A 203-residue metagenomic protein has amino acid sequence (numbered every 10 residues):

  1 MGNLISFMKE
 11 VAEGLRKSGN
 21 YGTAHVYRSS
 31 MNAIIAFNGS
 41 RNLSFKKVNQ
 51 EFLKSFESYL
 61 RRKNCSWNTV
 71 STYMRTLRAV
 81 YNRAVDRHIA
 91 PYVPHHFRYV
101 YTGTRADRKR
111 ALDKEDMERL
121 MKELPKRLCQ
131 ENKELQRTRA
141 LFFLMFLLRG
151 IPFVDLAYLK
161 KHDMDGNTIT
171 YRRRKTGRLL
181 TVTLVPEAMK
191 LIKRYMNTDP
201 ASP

Functional and structural regions predicted by a protein language model:
M1-K63: Basic/aromatic-enriched alpha-helical hairpins
A24, A111, P125-F143: Conserved catalytic core of the tyrosine transesterase superfamily
Y27, Y73, M117, L135-R139: Short, leucine-enriched amphipathic alpha-helices that occur as contiguous helical runs
A33-A36, K46-K47, R62-H96, R149-I151: N-terminal DNA-binding recognition helix of tyrosine site-specific recombinases/integrases
K54-S55, A90-P125: Flexible interdomain linker/hinge and immediately adjacent N-terminus of the catalytic tyrosine-recombinase domain
R62, D86, K122-Q130, H162 (+1 more regions): Conserved helix-loop functional segments at active or binding sites
L77, L141, V154-A157: Alpha-helix N-cap/helix-start motif at helix boundaries, enriched for small hydrophobics
Y158-P200: Conserved tyrosine-mediated DNA breakage-rejoining catalytic core shared by Y-recombinases
